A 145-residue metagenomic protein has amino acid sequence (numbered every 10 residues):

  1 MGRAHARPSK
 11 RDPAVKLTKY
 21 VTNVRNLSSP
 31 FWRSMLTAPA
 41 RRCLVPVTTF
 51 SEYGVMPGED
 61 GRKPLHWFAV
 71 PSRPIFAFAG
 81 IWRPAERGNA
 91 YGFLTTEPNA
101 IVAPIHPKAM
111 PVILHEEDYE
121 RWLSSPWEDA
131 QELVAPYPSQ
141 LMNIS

Functional and structural regions predicted by a protein language model:
M1-C43, A69-V70: Short, His- and charge-rich active-site/binding loops that engage polyanionic ligands
R3-A6, H66-T95: A motif-centric signal for short, conserved binding hotspots located in accessible loops or intrinsically disordered
A14, Y20-V21, L94-S145: C-terminal accessory segment of soluble enzyme catalytic cores
L36-A38, E86, P104-I105: Extracellular/periplasmic catalytic domains that process cell-envelope and extracellular macromolecules
A38-A40, L44-P46, K63, P71-R73 (+1 more regions): Short connector loops at helix/strand junctions that flank enzyme active sites, especially segments positioning acidic
P46-V47, H115: A secondary-structure boundary/capping signal
F50-E52, A85, Q140: Short, catalytically relevant binding-site loops at active-site mouths
Y53-R62: Cytochrome P450 core scaffold surrounding the K-helix E-X-X-R motif and the conserved "meander" helix-loop region
